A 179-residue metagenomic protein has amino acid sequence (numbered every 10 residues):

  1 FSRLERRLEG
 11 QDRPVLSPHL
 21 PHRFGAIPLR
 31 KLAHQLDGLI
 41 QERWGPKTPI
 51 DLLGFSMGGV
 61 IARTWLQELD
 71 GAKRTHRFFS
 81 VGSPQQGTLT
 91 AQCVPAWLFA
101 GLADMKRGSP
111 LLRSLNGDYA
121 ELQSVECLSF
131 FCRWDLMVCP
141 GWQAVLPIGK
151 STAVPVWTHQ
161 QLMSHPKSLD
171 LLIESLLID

Functional and structural regions predicted by a protein language model:
F1-R3: The serine-hydrolase catalytic nucleophile loop
Q11-P18, A26-E126: Serine-dependent carboxylesterase/thioesterase catalytic core of lipase-like alpha/beta-hydrolase/SGNH enzymes
R23, Q86, Q160: Active-site loop signature of alpha/beta-hydrolase-fold enzymes
L122-D179: C-terminal catalytic-base region of ester-bond hydrolases, centering on the histidine of the charge-relay
